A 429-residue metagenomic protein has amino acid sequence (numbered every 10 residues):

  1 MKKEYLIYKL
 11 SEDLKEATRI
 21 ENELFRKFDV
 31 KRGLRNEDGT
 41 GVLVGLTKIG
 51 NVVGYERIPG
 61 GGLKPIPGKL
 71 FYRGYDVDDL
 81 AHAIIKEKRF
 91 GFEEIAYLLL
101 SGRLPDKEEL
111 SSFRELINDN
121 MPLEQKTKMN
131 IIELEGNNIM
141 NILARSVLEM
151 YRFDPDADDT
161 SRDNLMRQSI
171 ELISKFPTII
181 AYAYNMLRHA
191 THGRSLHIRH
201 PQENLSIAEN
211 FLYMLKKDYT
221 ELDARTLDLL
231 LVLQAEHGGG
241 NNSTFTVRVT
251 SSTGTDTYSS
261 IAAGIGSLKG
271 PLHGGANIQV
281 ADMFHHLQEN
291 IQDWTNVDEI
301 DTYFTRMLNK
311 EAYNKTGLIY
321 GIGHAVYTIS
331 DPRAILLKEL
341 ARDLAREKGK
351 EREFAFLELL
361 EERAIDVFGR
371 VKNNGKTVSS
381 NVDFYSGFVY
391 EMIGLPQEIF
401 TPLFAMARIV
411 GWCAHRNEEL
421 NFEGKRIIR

Functional and structural regions predicted by a protein language model:
M1-R429: Non-transmembrane, aqueous-exposed alpha-helical and coiled segments at domain scale
